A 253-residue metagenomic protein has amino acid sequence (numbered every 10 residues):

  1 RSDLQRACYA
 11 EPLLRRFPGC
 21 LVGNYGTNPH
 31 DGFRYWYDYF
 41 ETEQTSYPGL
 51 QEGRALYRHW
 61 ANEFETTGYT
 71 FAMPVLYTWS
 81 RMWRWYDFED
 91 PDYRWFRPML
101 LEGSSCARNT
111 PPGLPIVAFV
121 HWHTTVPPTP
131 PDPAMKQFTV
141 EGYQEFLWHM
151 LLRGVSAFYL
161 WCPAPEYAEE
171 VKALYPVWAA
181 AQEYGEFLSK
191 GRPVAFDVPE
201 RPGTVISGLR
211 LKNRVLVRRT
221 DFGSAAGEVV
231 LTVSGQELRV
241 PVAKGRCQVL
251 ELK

Functional and structural regions predicted by a protein language model:
R1-K253: Glycan-processing catalytic domains of CAZymes
